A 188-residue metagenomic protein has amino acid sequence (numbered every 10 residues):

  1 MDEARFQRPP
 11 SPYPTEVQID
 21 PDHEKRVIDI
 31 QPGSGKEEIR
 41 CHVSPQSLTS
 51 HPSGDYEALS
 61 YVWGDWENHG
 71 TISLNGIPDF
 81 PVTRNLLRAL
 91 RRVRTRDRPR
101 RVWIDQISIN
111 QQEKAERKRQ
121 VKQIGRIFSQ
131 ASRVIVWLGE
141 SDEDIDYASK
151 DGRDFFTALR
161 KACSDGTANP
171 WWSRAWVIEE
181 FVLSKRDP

Functional and structural regions predicted by a protein language model:
M1-W103, I109-R119, E140-G166: Metal-dependent phosphate/diphosphate-handling catalytic cores characterized by acidic Asp/Glu clusters
E116-R119, S132, T167-P188: Hydrophobic, mid-to-C-terminal alpha-helical segments
W137: PIN/NYN-family metal-dependent endoribonuclease catalytic core
